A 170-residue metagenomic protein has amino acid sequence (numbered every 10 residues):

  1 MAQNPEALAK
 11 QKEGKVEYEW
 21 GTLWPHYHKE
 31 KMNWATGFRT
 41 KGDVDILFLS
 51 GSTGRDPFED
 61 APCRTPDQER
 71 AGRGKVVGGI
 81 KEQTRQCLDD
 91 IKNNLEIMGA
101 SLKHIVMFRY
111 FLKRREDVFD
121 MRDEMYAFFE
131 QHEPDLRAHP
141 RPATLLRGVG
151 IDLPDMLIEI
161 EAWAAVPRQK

Functional and structural regions predicted by a protein language model:
M1-D89, N93-V106, L112-K170: N-terminal presequence-like segments and the immediate start of the first folded domain
